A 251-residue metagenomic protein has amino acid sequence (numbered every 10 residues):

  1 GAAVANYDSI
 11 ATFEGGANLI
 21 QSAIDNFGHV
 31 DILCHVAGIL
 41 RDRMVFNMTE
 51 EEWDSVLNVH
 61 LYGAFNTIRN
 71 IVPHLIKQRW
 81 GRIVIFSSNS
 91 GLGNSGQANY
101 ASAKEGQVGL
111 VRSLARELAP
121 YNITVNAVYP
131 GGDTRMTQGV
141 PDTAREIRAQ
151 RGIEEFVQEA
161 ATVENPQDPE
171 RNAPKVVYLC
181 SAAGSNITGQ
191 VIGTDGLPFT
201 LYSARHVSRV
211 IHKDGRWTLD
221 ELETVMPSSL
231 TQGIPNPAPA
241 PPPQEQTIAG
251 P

Functional and structural regions predicted by a protein language model:
G1-N6, E14, S22-H35, R41 (+2 more regions): A glycine-rich helix->loop->beta "capping" turn within Rossmann-like NAD(P)(H)-dependent oxidoreductase domains
Y7-N18, E50: The beta1-alpha1 cofactor-binding region of Rossmann-like NAD(H)/NADP(H)-dependent oxidoreductases
M44-V45, E52-D54: Substrate-binding pocket helix/loop in short-chain dehydrogenase/reductase
I68-R69, R112: A short, exposed helix-loop element centered on a Lys and neighboring polar residues
R82-G106, V111-P120, Y129-N165, P198: Catalytic loop of short-chain dehydrogenase/reductase
S113-T124, A182-N186: Active-site-adjacent segment of SDR/Rossmann-fold oxidoreductases
A149-G250: C-terminal helical subdomain
